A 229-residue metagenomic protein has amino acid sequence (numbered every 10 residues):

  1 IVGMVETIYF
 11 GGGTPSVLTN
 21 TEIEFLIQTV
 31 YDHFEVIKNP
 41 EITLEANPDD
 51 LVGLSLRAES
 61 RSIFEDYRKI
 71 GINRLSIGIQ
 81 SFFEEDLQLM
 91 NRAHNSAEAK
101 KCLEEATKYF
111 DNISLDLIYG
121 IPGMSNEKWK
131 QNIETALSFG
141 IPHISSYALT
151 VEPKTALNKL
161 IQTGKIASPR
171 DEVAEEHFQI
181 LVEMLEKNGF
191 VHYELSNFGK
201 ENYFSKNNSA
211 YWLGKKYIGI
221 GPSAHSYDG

Functional and structural regions predicted by a protein language model:
I1-G229: C-terminal scaffold of the Radical SAM
